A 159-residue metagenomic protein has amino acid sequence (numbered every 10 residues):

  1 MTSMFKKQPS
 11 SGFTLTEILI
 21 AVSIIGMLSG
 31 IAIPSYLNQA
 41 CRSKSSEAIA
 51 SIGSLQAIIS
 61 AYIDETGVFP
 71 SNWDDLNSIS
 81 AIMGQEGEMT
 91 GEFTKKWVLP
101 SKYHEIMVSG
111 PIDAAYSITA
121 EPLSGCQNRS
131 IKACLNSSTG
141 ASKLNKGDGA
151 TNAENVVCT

Functional and structural regions predicted by a protein language model:
M1-F13: N-terminal leader/signal peptides at the extreme start of proteins
S10, V22, A115: Short coil/loop residues immediately preceding or within conserved phosphate-binding loops of NTP-utilizing enzyme
L15-I18, I59: Conserved hydrophobic beta-strand within the GNAT/NAT acetyltransferase core sheet that lines the active-site cleft
I18-S35: Alpha-helical hydrophobic helix detector
C41-V68, S80: Membrane-proximal N-terminal amphipathic helix
D64-T159: Periplasmic/extracellular, small/polar-rich flexible segments of pilin-like filament-forming proteins
